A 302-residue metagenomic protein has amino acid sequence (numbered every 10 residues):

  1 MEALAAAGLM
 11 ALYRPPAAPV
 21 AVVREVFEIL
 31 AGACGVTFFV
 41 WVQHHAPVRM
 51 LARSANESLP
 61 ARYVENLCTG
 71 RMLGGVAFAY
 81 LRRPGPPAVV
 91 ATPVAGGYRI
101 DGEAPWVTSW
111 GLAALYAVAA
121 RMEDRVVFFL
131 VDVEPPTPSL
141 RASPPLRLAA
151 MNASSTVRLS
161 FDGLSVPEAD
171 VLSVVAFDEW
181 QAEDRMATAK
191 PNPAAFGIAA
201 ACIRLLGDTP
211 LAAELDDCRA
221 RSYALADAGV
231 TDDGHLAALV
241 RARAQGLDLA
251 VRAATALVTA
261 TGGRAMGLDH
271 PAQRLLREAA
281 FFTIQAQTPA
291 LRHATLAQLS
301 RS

Functional and structural regions predicted by a protein language model:
M1-D101, W106-T108: Glycine-rich flavin
R14, L215-D269: C-terminal helix-coil-helix/basic helical segment that borders enzyme active sites and/or dimer interfaces and provides
R24-E28, V48, F196-R204, L247 (+1 more regions): Predominant activation on well-ordered alpha-helical scaffold segments within soluble catalytic domains
V26, I100-G102, F161, A199 (+1 more regions): Buried hydrophobic positions in well-ordered alpha/beta secondary-structure cores of metabolic enzymes
M72, G85, L112-A114, R125 (+3 more regions): A generic structural signal for well-ordered coil/turn residues at beta-strand boundaries that shape enzyme active-site
E103-P135: DPxDG-like acidic metal-binding loop motif
S143-Y223: Glycine-rich beta->alpha junctions and the first turn(s) of the following alpha-helix
R264-S302: Glycine-rich phosphate/cofactor-binding loops in nucleotide/flavin-utilizing enzymes
